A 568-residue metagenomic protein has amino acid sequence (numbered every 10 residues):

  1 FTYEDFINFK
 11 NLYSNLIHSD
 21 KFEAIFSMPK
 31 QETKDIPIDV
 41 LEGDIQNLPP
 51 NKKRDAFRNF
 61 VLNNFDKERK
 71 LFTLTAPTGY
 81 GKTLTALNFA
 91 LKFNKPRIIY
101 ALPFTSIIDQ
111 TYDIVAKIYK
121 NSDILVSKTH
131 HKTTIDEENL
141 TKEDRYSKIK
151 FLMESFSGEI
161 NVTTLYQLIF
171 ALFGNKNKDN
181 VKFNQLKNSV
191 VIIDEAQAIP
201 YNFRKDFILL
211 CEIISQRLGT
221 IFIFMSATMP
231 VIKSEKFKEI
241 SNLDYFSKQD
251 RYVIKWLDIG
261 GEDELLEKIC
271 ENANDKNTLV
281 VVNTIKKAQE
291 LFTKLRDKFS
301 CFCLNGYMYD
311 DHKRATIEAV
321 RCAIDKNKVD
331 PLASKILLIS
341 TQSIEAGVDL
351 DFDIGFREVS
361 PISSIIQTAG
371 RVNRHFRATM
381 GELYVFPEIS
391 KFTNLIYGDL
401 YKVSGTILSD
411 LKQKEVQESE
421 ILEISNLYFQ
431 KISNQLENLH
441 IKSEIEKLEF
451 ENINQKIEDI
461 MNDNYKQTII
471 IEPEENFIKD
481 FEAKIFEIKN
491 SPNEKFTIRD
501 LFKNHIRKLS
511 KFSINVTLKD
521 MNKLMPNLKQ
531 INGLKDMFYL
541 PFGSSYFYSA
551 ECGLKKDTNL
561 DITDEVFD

Functional and structural regions predicted by a protein language model:
F1-G43: N-terminal accessory nucleic-acid engagement/regulatory domains that precede and modulate ATP-driven motor cores
E68-F89: Walker A/P-loop
P96-I118, H130-T133, V231, I285: Conserved Walker A/P-loop ATP-binding site and its immediately adjacent core in helicase/helicase-like ATPase domains
S122-F173: Inter-Walker segment of RecA-like/P-loop motor cores
S127-N139, N283-K286, C301-E318, T341-E345: Conserved helicase motor
D206, E212-I213, V253-K286, E290: Conserved interdomain hinge at the start of the Helicase C-terminal
S215, E267-D275, K286, E290-R296 (+5 more regions): C-terminal helicase lobe and adjacent C-terminal extensions/tails of nucleic-acid helicase motors
I221, M225-A273: Interdomain hinge/linker at the junction between the two RecA-like core domains of SF2 helicases
